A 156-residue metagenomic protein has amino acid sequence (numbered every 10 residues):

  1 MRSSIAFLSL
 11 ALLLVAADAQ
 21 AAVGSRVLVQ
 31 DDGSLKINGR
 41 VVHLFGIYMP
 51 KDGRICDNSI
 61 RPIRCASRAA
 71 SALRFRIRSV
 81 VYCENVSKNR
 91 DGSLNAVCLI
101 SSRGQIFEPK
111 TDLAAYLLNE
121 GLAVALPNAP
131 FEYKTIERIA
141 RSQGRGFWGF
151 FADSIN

Functional and structural regions predicted by a protein language model:
M1-S4: Positively charged n-region of N-terminal signal peptides that target proteins for export
A6-V15: Bacterial N-terminal signal peptides
D18-N156: Small beta-barrel nucleic-acid-binding modules, primarily SNase/OB-fold domains and secondarily Tudor-like barrels
